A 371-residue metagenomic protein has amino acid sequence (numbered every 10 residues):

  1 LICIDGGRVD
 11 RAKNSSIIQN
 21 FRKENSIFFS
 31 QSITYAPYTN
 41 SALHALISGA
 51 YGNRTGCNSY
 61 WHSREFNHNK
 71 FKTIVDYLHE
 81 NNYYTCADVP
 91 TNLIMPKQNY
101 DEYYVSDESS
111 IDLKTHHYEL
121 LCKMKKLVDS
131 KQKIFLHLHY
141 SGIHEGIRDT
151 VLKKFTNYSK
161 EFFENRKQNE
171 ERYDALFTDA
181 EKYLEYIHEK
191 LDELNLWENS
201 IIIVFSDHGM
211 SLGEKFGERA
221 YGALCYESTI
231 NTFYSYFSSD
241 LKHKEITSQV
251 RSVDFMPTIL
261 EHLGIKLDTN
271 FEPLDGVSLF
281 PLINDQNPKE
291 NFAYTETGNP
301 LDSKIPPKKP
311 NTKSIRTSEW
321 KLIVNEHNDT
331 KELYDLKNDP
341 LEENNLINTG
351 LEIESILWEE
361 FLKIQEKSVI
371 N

Functional and structural regions predicted by a protein language model:
L1-N371: Catalytic domains that recognize anionic headgroups
